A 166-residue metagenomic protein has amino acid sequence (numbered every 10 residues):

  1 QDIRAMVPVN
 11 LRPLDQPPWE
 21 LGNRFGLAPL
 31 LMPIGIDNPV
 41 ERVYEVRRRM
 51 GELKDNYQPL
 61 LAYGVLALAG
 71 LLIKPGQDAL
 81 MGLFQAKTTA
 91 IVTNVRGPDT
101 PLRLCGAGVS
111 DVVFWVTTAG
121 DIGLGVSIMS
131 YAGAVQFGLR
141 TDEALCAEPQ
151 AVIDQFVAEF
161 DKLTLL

Functional and structural regions predicted by a protein language model:
Q1, G22, L83-A86, T118-I122 (+1 more regions): A structural signal for short secondary-structure junctions
Q1-Q16: Hydrophobic "lid/gating" helix adjacent to the active-site nucleophile that controls access to an acyl-thioester pocket
N10-L14, G35, G97-D99, M129-G133 (+1 more regions): Short, glycine-/Ser/Thr-/acidic-enriched flexible segments
D15-W19, L124-S127: Short beta-strand/turn micro-motifs at beta-sheet edges
P17-P98: Helical lid/core segments from catalytic subdomains that handle acyl or acyl-like groups
Q77-L80, V113-F114, L124-S127: Generic recognition of flexible, low-complexity loop/linker segments
T88-D121: A short, small/polar-residue-rich loop/turn motif at beta-strand boundaries within alpha/beta enzyme cores
G120-L166: Extended, hydrophobic beta-loop-alpha segments that form or line the acyl/peptidyl-thioester binding and transfer paths
